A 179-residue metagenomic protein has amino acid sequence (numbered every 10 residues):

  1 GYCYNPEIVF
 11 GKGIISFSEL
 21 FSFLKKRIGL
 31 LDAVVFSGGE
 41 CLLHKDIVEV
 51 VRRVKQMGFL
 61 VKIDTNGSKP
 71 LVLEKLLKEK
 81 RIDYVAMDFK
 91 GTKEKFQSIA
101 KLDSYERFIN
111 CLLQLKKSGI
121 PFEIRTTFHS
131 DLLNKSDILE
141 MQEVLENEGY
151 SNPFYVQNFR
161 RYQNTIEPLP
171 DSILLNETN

Functional and structural regions predicted by a protein language model:
G1-C3, L169-S172: N-terminal pre-core extensions flanking Radical SAM catalytic domains
G1-S16: Canonical Radical SAM [4Fe-4S] cluster-binding loop centered on the CxxxCxxC motif and its immediate flanking residues
F21-A33, L42-L169: Conserved AdoMet/S-adenosylmethionine-binding subsite of the radical SAM
G38-G39: Short acidic donor-binding/metal-coordinating loop in glycosyltransferase active sites
D171-N179: Charged phosphate-binding loop/patch that engages nucleotide di/tri-phosphates or the phosphate backbone of nucleic
